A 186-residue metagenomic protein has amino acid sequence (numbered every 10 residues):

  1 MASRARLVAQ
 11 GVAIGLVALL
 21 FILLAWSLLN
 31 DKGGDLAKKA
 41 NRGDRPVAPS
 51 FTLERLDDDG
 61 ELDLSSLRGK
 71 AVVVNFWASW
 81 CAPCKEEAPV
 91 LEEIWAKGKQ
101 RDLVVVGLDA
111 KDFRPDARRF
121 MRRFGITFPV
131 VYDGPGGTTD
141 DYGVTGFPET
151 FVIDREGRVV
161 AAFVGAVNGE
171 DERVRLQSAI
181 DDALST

Functional and structural regions predicted by a protein language model:
M1-S50, E54, T186: N-terminal targeting signals for export/organelle localization
S50-V72: A short beta-strand-turn-helix
K70, A88-L108, R122, R173: Conserved helix-turn-beta segment immediately C-terminal to the redox Cys motif in thioredoxin-like folds
K70-V72, W77-W80, G146: Short pre-active-site segment immediately N-terminal to redox-active cysteine/selenocysteine motifs in thiol-based
F76-E93: Conserved redox-active cysteine motifs that mediate thiol-disulfide chemistry, especially di-cysteine Cys-X(1-2)-Cys
A78, A110, D133-P135: Active-site loop/turn elements of alpha/beta-hydrolase fold enzymes, especially the short glycine-/histidine-rich
V106, R118-E156: Short, internal strand/loop/helix patches that form the active-site neighborhood or redox-interaction surface
V152-T186: Thiol-/selenol-based redox modules, centered on thioredoxin-like and closely related oxidoreductase domains
